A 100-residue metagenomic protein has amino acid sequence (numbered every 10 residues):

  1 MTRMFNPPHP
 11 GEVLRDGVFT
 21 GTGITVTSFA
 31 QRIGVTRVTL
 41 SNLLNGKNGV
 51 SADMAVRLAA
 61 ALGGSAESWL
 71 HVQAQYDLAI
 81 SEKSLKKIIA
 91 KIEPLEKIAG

Functional and structural regions predicted by a protein language model:
M1-I24: A short, Lys/Arg-rich alpha-helix, primarily the initiator
F5-P7, T27, R37, V56 (+1 more regions): Peripheral/terminal regions associated with large enzymatic or DNA-binding modules
G23-N42: Short alpha-helical DNA-recognition segment
T36, K47, L62, Q73-Y76: The DNA-recognition helices of helix-turn-helix-type DNA-binding domains
K47-A60: Short, basic-rich loop-to-helix N-cap that marks the start of a DNA-contacting helix
L70-G100: Short, charged recognition helix plus adjacent turn of helix-turn-helix-like nucleic-acid-binding domains
